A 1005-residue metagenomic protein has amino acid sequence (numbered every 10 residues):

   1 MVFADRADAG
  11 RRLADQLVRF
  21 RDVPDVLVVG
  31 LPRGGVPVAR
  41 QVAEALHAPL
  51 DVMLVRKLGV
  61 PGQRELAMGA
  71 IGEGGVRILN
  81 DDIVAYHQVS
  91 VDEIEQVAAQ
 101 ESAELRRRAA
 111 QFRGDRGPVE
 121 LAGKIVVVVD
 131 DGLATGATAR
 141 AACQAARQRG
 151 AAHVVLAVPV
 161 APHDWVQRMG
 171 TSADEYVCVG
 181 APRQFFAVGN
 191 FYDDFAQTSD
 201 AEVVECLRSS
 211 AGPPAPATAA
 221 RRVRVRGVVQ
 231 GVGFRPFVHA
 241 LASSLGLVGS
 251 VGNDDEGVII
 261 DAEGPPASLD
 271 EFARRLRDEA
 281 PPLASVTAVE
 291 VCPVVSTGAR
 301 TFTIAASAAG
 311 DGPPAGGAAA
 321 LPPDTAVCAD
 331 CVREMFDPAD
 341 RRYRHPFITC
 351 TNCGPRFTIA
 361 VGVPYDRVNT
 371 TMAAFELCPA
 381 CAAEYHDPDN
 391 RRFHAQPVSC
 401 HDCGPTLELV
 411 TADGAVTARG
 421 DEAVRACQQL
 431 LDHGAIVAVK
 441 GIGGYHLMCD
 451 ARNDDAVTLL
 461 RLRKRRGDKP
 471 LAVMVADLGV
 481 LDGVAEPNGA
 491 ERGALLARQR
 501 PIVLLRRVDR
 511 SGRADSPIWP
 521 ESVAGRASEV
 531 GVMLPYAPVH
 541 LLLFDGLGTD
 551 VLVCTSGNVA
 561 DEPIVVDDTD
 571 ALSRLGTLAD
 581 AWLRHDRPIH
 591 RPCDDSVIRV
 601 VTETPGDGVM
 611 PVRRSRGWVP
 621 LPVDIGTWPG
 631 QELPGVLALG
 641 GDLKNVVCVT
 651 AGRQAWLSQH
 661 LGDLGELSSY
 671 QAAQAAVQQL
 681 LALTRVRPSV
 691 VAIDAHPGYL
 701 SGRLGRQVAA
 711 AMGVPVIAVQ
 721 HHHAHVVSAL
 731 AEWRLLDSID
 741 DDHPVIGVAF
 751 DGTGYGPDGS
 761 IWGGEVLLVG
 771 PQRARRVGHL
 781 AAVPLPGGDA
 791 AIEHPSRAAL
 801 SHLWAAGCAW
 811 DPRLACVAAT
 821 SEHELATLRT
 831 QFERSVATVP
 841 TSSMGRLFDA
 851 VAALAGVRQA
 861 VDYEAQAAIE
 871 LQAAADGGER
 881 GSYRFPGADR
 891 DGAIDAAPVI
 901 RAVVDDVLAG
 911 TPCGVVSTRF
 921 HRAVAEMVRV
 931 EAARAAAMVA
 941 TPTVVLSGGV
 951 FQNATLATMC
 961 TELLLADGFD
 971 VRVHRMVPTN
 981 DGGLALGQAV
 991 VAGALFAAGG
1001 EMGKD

Functional and structural regions predicted by a protein language model:
M1-T218: PRPP-associated nucleotide enzymes
H47-N80, P293, I436, G444-D509: A phosphate-binding glycine/aspartate-rich beta-alpha loop in the early core of alpha/beta enzymes
D51, A157-P159, E175-F186, D694 (+4 more regions): Conserved phosphate-binding/catalytic loops in two-lobed NTP-binding clefts
E101, H401, R465, K469-V553: Ligand-binding beta-strand-loop-alpha-helix segment within the catalytic cores of soluble metabolic enzymes
F186, H722-L735, V745-F750, Y755-G756 (+4 more regions): Glycine-rich phosphate-binding/hydrolytic loop that grips phosphoryl groups
P214-E408: Intrinsically disordered, low-complexity, mixed-charge
E279, V368, E384, L547-P629 (+2 more regions): Internal gly/pro-rich beta-alpha loop/helix module that stabilizes soluble enzyme cofactors or their anionic handles
P397, G404-T406, G641-Q671, A675-A676 (+2 more regions): A contiguous, well-structured pocket-lining segment that forms one wall/lid of small-molecule binding clefts in soluble
